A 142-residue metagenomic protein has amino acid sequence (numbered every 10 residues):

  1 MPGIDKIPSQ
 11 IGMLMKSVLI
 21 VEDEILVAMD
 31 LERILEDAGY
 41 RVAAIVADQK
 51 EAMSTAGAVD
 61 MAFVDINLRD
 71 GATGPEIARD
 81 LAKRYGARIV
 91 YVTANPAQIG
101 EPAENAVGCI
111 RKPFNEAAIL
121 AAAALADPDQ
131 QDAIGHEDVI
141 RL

Functional and structural regions predicted by a protein language model:
M1-S17, R111, N115-L142: Non-catalytic signal-transmission and effector/linker regions of two-component phosphorelay proteins
P2, I45-M61, R69: Acidic, metal-coordinating helix/loop segments flanking the phosphotransfer/catalytic sites of two-component signaling
E22, T93: Conserved acidic carboxylate
I25-A44: Two-component/phosphorelay signaling modules centered on CheY-like receiver
V64-A82: Conserved phosphotransfer microenvironments
R84-V90: His-Asp phosphorelay/catalytic-motif detector in bacterial-type signaling
E101-R111: As written
